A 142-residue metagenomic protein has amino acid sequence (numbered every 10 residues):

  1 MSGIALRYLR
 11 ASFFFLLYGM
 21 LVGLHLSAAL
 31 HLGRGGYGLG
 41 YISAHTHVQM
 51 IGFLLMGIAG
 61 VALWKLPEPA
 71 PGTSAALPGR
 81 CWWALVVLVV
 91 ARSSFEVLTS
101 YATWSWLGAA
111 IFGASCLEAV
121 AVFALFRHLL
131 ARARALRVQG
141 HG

Functional and structural regions predicted by a protein language model:
M1-G142: Hydrophobic alpha-helical transmembrane segments of multi-pass integral membrane proteins
